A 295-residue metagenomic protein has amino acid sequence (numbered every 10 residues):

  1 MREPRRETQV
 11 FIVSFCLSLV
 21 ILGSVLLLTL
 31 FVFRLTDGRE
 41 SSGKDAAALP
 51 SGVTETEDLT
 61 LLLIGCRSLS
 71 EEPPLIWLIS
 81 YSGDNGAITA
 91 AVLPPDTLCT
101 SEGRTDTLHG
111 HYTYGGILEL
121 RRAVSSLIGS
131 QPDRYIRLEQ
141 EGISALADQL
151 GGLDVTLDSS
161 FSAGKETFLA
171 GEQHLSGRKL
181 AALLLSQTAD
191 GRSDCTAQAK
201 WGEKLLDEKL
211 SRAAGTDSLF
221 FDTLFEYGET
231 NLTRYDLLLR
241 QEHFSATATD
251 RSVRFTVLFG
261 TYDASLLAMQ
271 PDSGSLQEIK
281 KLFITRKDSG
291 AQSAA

Functional and structural regions predicted by a protein language model:
R2-S18, G23-A295: Non-catalytic, solvent-exposed segments at the cell envelope interface
